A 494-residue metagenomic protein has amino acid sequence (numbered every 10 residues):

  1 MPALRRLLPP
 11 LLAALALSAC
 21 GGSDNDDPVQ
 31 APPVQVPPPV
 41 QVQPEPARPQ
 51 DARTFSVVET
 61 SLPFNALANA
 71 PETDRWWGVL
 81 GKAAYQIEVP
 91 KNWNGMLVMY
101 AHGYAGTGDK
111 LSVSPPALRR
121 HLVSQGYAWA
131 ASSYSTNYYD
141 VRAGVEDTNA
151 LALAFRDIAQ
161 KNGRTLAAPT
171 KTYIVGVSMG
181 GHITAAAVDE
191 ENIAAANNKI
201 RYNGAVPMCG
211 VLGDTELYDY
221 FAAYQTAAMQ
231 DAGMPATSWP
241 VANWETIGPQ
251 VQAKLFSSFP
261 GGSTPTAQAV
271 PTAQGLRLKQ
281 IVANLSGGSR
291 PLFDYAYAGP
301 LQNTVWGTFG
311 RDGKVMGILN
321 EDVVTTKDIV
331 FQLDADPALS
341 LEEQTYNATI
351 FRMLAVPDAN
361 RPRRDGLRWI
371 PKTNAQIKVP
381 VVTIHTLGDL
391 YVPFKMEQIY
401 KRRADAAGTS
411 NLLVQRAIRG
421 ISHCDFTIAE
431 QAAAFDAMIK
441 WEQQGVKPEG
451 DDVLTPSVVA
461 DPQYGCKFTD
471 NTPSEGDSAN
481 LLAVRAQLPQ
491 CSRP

Functional and structural regions predicted by a protein language model:
A16-A19: C-terminal motif of bacterial Sec signal peptides marking the signal peptidase cleavage site
G22-G108, P115, T455-P494: Catalytic-loop region of hydrolases
P37-P71, M208-P371: Accessory cap/linker subdomain of secreted extracellular hydrolases
N92, L151-S178: Gly/Ser-rich "nucleophile elbow"/oxyanion-hole loop immediately N-terminal to the catalytic nucleophile in hydrolases
G95, G103-A117, L122-V123, A131-S132 (+2 more regions): Short substrate-entry loop that stabilizes the transition state in hydrolases
K171-Q230: Primarily recognizes the serine-hydrolase "nucleophile elbow" in alpha/beta-hydrolase and SGNH/GDSL folds
A283-V323, K378, R419-P494: Alpha/beta-hydrolase-fold serine-hydrolase catalytic core, especially in secreted/extracellular enzymes
T383-H385: Short beta-strand/loop motif that positions the catalytic acidic residue of the alpha/beta-hydrolase fold
